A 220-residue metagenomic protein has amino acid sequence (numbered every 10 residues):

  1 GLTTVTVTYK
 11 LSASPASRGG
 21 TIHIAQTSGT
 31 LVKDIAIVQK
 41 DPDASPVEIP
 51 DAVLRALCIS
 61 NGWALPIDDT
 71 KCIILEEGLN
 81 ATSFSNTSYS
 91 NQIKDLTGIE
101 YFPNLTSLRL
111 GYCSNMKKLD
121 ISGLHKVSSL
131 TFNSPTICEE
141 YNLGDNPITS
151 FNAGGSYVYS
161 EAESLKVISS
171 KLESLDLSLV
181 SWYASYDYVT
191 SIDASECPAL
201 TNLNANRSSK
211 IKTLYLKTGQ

Functional and structural regions predicted by a protein language model:
G1, T6-L11, S17, I37-S114 (+7 more regions): N-terminal capping/linker segments that flank leucine-rich repeat
V5, A16-S28: A short beta-strand micro-motif common to beta-rich folds, especially ectodomain repeats
I22-I24, L31, T82-N86, Y141 (+1 more regions): Extracytoplasmic low-complexity repetitive segments enriched in small/polar residues
Q26-D41: Ser/Thr/Pro-rich low-complexity tracts
G29-L31, I137, Y188, K210: Short acidic/polar mixed-charge low-complexity motifs
Y183-Y186: Leucine-rich repeat
